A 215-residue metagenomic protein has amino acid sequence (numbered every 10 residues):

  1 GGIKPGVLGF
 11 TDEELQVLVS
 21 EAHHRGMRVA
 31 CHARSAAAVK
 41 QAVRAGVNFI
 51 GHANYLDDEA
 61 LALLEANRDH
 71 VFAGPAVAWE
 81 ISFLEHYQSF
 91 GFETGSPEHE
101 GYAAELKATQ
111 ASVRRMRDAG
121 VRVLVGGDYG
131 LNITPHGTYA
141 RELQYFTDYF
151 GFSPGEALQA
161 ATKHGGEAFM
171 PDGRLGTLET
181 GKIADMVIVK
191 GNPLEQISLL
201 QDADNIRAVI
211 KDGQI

Functional and structural regions predicted by a protein language model:
G1-K107, L124, Y129-L131, F150-G151 (+2 more regions): Active-site core of metal-dependent hydrolases
Q16, A62, L158-Q159, S198: Generic structural signal for individual residues within well-ordered alpha-helical segments across diverse proteins
H24, T94-P97, K107-N192: His/Asp/Glu-enriched, well-ordered alpha-helical/loop segment that forms or immediately abuts the divalent-metal
A42, P135-T138, S198: Short glycine-biased active-site loop of nucleotidyltransferases that positions the nucleotide triphosphate and helps
P193-L199: Short, Lys/Arg- and Gly-enriched loop/turn segments at beta-strand edges
V209: Short aromatic-centered micro-motifs
